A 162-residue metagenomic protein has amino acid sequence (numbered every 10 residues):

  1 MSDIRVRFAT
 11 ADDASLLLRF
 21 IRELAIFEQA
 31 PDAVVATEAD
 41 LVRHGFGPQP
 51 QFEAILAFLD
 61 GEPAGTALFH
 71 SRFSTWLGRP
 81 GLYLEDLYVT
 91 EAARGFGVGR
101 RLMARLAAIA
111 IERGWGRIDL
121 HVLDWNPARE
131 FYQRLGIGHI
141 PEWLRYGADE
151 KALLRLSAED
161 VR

Functional and structural regions predicted by a protein language model:
R5-R19: A short beta-loop-alpha structural element at the N-terminal edge of CoA-dependent acyl/N-acetyltransferase catalytic
L18-H44: Conserved GNAT-fold acetyl-CoA-binding loop/helix
R43-L56, Y83: A short helix-loop-beta-strand connector motif used in the catalytic cores of GNAT acetyltransferases and, in some
L56, E62-S71, Y83: Conserved beta-strand in the GNAT
L87-R94: A short, internal acetyl-CoA/4′-phosphopantetheine-binding micro-motif in the GNAT/acyltransferase core
T90, R101-R117, G138: Conserved acyl-CoA
R100, E112, D124-E142: Conserved active-site alpha-helix within GNAT-family acetyltransferase domains
D119-R129, G147-E150: Conserved beta-strand-loop-alpha-helix junction that forms the acyl-donor binding cleft
